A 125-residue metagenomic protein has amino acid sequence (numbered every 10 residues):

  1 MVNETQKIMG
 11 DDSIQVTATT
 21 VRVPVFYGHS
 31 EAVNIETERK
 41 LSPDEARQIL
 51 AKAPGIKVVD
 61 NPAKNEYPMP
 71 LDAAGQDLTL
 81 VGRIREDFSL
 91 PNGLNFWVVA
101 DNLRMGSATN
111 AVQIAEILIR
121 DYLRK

Functional and structural regions predicted by a protein language model:
M1-N95: C-terminal substrate-binding/catalytic lobe of Rossmann-fold NAD(P)-dependent oxidoreductases
L78-L80, E86-K125: NAD(P)-dependent Rossmann-like dehydrogenase/reductase catalytic/cofactor-binding core
